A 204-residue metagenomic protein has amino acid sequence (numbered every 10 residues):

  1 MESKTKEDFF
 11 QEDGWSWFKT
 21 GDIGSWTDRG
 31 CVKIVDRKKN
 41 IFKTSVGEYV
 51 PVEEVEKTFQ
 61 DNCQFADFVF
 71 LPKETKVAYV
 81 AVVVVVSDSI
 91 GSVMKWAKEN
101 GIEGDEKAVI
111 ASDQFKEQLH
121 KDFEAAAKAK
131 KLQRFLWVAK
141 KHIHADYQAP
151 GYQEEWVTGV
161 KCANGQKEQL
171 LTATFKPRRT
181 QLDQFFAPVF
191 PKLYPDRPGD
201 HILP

Functional and structural regions predicted by a protein language model:
M1-T44, I202: Conserved ATP-binding/catalytic segment of the ANL
D8-F9, C31-Q60, I90-D113, Q133-V138 (+2 more regions): Adenylate-forming
G21-I23, N62-I90, F123, A127-W137 (+1 more regions): C-terminal boundary motif of the adenylate-forming
W26-T27, K33, I41, K76-A81 (+4 more regions): Flexible loop/turn segments at secondary-structure boundaries
N40, T44, D61, F65 (+2 more regions): Short, well-ordered loop/turn and helix-capping segments at boundaries between secondary-structure elements and domains
I110-F123: Well-ordered, non-membrane alpha-helical segments in soluble/globular domains
H120-P204: Conserved C-terminal "lid"/linker of ANL adenylate-forming enzymes
